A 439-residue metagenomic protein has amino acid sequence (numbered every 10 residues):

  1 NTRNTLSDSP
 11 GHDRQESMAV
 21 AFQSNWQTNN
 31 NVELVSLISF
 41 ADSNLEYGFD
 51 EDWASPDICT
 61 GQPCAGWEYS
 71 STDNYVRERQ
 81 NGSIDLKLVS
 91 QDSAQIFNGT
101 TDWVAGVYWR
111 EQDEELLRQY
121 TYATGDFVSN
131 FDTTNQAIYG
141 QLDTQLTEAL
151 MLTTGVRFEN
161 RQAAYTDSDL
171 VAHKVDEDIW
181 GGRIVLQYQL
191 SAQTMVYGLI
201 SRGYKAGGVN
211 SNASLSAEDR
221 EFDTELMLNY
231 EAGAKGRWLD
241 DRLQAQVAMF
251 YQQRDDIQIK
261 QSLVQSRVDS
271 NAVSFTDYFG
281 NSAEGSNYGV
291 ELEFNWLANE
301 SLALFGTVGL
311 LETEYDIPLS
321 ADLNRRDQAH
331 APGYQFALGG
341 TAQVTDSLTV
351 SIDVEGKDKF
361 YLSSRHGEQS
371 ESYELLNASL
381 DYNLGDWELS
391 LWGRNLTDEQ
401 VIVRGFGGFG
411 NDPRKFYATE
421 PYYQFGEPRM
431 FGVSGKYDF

Functional and structural regions predicted by a protein language model:
E16-Y47, E68-D176, Q187-S191, Q246-M249 (+1 more regions): Face-selective signature of the C-terminal outer-membrane beta-barrel domain
Q23-Q27, E33-S39, S43-E51, Q189 (+4 more regions): Membrane-embedded beta-barrel scaffold of Gram-negative outer-membrane proteins
W26, Q80, S90-D92, G140-Q145 (+11 more regions): Residue-level signature of outer-membrane beta-barrel architecture
N29-N31, Q91-N98, T147-M151, S191-Q193 (+9 more regions): Outer-membrane beta-barrel channels and translocator barrels
F40-N44, W109-D113, F158-A164, I200-A206 (+8 more regions): Transmembrane beta-strands of outer-membrane beta-barrel pores
V104-G106, M151-L152, Y251-Q253, Y278-S364 (+1 more regions): Gram-negative outer-membrane beta-barrel transporters
L215, Y315, H330-N383, R394-D398 (+1 more regions): C-terminal beta-barrel architecture of Gram-negative outer-membrane proteins
Q253, L304, G356-Y361, Y382-F439: C-terminal beta-signal and adjacent terminal beta-strands/loops of Gram-negative outer-membrane beta-barrel proteins
